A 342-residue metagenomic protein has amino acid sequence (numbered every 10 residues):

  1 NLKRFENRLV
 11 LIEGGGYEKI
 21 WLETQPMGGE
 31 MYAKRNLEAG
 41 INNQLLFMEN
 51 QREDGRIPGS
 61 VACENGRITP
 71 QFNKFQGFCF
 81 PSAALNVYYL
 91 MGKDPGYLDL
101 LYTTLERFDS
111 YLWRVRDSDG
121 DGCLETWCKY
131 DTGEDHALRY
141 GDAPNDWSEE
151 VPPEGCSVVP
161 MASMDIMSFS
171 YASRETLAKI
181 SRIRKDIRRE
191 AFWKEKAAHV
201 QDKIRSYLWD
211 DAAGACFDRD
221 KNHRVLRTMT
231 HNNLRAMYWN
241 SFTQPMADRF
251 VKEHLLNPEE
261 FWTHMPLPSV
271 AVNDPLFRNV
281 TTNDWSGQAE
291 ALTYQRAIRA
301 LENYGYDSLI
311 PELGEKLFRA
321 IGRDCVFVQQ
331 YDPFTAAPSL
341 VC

Functional and structural regions predicted by a protein language model:
N1-E18, P95-L100, E106-W113, K179-I183 (+1 more regions): Acidic/polar, glycine-enriched structural segments that form the non-catalytic walls/loops of the carbohydrate-binding
N1-K19, N42-P70, S118-A162, H199-A289 (+1 more regions): Extended glycan-interaction surfaces of carbohydrate-active proteins
E18-Q44, E49-L138, A143, M167 (+2 more regions): Aromatic-rich carbohydrate-recognition surfaces in CAZymes
N43-L45, I183-R184, F192-W193, V251 (+3 more regions): Composition- and surface-driven signal marking solvent-exposed, interaction-prone regions in large proteins
S110-V115, V151-P152, C156-D165, F169 (+1 more regions): Calcium-binding acidic motifs and repeat modules
M164-Y207: Active-site neighborhood of glycoside hydrolase catalytic domains
